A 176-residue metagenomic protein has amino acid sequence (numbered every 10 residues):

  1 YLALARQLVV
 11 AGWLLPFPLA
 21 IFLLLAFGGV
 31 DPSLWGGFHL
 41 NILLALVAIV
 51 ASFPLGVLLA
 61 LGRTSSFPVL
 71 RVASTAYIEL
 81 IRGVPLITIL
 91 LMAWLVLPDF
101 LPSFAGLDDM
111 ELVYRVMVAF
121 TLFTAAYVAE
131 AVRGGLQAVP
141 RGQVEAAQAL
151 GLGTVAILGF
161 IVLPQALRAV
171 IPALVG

Functional and structural regions predicted by a protein language model:
Y1-G176: Transmembrane alpha-helices and adjacent helix-loop boundaries
